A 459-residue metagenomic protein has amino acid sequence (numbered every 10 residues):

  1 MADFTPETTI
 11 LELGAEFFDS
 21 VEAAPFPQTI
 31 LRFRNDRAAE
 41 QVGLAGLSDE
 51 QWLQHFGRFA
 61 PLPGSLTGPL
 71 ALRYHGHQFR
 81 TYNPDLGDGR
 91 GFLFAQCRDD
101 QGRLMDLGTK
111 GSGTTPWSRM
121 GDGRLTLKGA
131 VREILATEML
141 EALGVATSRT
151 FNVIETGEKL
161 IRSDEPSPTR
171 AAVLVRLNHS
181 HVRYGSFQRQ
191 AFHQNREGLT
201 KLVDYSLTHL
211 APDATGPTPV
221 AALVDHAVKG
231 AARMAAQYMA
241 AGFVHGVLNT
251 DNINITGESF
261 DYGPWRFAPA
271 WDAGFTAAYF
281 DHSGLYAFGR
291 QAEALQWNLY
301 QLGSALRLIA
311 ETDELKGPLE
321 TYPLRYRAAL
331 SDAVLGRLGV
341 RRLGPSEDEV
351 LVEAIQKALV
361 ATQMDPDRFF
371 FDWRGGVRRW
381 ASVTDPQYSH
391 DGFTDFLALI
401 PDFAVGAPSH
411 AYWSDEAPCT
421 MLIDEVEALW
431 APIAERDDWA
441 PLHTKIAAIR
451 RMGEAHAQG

Functional and structural regions predicted by a protein language model:
M1-R73, H282-G459: Regulatory N- and C-terminal appendages and interdomain linkers associated with kinase/kinase-like NTP transferase
T8-G14, M105-P116, V203, L207 (+2 more regions): Active-site-adjacent bridging/hinge elements
E22-A23, D122-R124, A221-A222: Short, contiguous strand/loop micro-motifs
Q28-L31, R37-S48, R58-T215, T256-E258 (+6 more regions): Conserved ATP-binding subdomain of kinase catalytic cores across diverse folds
W52, V153-I154, D251: Residue-level "edge-of-site" marker
A130, L160-H245, T256-P345, E349: ATP-dependent phospho-/nucleotidyl transfer catalytic cores
V247-L248, I253: Hydrophobic HxD+1 residue recognition
